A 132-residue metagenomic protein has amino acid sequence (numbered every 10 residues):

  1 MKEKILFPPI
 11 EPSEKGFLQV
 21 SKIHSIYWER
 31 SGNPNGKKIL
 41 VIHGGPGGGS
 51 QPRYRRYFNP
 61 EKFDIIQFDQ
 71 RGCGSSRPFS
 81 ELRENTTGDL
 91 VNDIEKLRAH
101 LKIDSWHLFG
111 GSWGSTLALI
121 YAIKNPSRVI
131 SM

Functional and structural regions predicted by a protein language model:
K2, P8, S13, G114-L117 (+1 more regions): A structural signal for the main folded, soluble domain(s) of proteins
K4-R30: N-terminal cap/lid segment of alpha/beta-hydrolase-fold proteins
V20-P78: Conserved HGGG/HGGXW glycine-rich cap/lid loop of the alpha/beta-hydrolase fold
E29, K96-H100, I120: Residue-level signal for well-ordered alpha-helical scaffold segments within enzymatic catalytic domains
P78-V91: Catalytic nucleophile-loop/oxyanion-hole region of alpha/beta-hydrolase and closely related hydrolase-like folds
G88-W106: Conserved acidic catalytic loop of the alpha/beta-hydrolase fold
D104-M132: Conserved hydrolase catalytic core segment
